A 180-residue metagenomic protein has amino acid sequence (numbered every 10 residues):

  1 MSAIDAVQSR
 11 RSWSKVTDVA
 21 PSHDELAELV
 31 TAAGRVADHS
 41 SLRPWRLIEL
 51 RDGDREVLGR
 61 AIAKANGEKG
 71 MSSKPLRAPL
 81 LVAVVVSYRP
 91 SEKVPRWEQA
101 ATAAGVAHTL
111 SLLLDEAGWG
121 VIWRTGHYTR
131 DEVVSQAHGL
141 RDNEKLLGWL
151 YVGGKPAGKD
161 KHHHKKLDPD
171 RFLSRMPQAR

Functional and structural regions predicted by a protein language model:
M1-L80, A179-R180: N-terminal amphipathic, basic helical "cap/leader" segment at the start of enzyme domains
D5-S12, T17, L146-R180: C-terminal helix-cap and adjacent tail motif
A33, V82, P90-A137: Small-aliphatic-rich amphipathic alpha-helix that forms the alpha element of a beta-alpha
D52-V57, Y88-P90, E132, P156: Short, charged/polar surface micro-motifs in flexible loops or helix N-caps
K69, V85-K93, M176-A179: Helix-biased detector of long, well-ordered alpha-helical tracts
L80, A117, L146-G148: Generic beta-strand structural signal
V84-V85, Y151: Short beta-strand segments
V134-L147: Short, electropositive alpha-helical surface patch
